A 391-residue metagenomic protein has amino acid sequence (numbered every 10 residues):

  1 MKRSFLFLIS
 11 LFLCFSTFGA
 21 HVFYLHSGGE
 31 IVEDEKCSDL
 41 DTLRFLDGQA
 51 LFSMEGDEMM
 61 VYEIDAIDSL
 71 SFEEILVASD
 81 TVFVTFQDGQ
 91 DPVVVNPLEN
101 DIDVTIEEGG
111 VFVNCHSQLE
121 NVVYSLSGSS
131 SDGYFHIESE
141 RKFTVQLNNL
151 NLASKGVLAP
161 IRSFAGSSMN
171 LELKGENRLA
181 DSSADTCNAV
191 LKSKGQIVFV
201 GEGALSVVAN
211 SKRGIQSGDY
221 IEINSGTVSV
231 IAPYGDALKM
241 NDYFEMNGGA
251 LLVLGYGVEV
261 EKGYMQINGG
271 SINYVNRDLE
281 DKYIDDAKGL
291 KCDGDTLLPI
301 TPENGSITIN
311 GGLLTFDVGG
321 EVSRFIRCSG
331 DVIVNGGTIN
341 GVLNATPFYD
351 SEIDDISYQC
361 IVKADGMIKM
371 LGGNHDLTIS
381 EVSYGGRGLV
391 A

Functional and structural regions predicted by a protein language model:
K2-S10: Sec-dependent signal peptide recognition, specifically the positively charged N-region followed immediately by
C14-F15: N-terminal signal peptide c-region/cleavage motif recognized by signal peptidases
G19-V22: Boundary at the C-terminal end of the N-terminal hydrophobic targeting segment
S27-F52: N-terminal targeting signals for Sec/Tat export/insertion, comprising classic cleavable signal peptides
E33-E35, E58-Y62, M169: Short beta-strand segments
K36-F45, E63-E73: Structured surface patches comprising rigid loops and adjacent beta-strands/short helices at the edges of well-ordered
L76-A391: A composition-driven surface/loop motif
